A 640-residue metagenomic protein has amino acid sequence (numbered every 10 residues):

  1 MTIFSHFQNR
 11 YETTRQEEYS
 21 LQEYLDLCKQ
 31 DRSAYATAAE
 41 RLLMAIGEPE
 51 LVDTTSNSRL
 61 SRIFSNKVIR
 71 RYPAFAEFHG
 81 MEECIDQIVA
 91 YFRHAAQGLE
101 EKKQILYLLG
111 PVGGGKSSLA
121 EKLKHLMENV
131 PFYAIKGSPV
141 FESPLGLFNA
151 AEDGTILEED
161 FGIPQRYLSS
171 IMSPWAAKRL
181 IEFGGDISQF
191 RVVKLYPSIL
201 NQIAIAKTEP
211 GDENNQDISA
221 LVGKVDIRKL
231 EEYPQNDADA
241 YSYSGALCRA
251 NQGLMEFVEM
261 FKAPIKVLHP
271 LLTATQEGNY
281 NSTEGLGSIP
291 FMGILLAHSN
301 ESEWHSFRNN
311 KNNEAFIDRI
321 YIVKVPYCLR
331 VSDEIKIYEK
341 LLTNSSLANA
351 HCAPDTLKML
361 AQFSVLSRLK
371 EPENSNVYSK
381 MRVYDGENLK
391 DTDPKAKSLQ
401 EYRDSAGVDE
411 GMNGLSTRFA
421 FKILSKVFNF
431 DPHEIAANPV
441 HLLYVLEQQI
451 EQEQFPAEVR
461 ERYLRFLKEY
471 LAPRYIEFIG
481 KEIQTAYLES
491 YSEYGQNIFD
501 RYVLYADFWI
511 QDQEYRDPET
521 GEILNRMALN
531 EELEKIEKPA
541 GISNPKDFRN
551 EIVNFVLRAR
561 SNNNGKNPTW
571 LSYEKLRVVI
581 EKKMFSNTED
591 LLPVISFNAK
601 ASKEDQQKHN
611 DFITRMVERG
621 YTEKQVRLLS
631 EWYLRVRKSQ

Functional and structural regions predicted by a protein language model:
M1-V52, G113: N-terminal accessory segments that target, anchor, or regulate ATP-driven/P-loop NTPase machines and associated
S33-Q640: Conserved ASCE/P-loop NTPase catalytic core
